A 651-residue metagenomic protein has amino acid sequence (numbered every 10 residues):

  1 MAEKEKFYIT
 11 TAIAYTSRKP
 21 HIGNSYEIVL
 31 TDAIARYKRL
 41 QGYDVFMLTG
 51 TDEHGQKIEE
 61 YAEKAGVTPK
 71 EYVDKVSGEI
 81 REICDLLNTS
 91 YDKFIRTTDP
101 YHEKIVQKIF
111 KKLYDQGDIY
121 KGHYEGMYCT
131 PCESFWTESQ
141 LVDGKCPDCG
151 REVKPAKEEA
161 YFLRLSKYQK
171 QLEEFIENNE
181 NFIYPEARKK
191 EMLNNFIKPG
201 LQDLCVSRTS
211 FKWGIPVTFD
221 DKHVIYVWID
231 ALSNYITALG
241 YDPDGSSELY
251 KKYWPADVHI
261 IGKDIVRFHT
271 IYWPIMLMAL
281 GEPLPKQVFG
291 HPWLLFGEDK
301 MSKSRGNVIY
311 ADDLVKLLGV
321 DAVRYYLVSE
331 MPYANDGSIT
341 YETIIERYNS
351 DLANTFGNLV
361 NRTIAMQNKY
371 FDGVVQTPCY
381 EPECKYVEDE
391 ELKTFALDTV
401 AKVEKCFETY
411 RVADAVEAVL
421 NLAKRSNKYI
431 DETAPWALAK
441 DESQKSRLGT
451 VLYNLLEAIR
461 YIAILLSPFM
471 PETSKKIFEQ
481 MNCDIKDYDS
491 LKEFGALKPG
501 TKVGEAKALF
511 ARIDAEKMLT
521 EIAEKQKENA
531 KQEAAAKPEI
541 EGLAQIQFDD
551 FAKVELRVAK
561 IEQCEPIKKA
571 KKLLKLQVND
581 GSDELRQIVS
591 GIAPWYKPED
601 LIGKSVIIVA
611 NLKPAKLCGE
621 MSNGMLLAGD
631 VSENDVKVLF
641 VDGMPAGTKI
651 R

Functional and structural regions predicted by a protein language model:
M1-E3, Y37-D44, K64-A65, P69 (+8 more regions): Secondary-structure transition/capping motifs at alpha-helix termini and the adjoining loop/turn into the next element
A2-T49, Y101-I105, P155-K369, A415-V419: Structured secondary-structure scaffolds
A2-V76, I95-K111, D115, C132 (+6 more regions): N-terminal catalytic cores of NTP/NDP-binding nucleotidyl/phosphoryl-transfer enzymes
S77-D92: A glycine-rich helix N-cap at a beta->alpha junction
Q116-Q169, E173: Cys/His-rich short segments
K121, E330, T343-Y380, F395-K502 (+1 more regions): Helix-rich, typically C-terminal accessory recognition domains appended to large enzymatic cores
I477-D550: Intrinsic disorder at enzyme termini
K531-R651: Phosphate-backbone binding interfaces of nucleic-acid-interacting proteins
